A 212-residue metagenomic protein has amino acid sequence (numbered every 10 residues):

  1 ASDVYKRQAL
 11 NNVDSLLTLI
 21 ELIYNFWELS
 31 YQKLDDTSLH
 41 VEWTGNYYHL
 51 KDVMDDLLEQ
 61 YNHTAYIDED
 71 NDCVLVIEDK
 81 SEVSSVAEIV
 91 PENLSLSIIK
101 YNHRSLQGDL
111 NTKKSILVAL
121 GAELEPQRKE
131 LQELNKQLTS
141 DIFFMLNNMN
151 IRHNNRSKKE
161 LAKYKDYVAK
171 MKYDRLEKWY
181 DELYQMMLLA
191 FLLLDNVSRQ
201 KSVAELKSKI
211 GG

Functional and structural regions predicted by a protein language model:
A1-Y5: Short, small-residue-biased leader/transition segments that mark boundaries at the very start of proteins
N12, L17-S97, N102: Helix-loop junctions and short alpha-helical segments
N12-L22, T112-A119, I142, L183: Residue-level detector of well-ordered alpha-helical segments, enriched for hydrophobic/aromatic packing positions
I23-F26, S30, L120, L124-Q127 (+1 more regions): Generic structural signal for hydrophobic core residues of well-folded globular domains
E42, V86, S105-G108, T112-S115 (+1 more regions): Non-transmembrane, amphipathic alpha-helical segments
L96-L124, R128-K129: A mid-sequence, solvent-exposed acidic-amphipathic segment
V118, K129-G212: Alpha-helical oligomerization segments
